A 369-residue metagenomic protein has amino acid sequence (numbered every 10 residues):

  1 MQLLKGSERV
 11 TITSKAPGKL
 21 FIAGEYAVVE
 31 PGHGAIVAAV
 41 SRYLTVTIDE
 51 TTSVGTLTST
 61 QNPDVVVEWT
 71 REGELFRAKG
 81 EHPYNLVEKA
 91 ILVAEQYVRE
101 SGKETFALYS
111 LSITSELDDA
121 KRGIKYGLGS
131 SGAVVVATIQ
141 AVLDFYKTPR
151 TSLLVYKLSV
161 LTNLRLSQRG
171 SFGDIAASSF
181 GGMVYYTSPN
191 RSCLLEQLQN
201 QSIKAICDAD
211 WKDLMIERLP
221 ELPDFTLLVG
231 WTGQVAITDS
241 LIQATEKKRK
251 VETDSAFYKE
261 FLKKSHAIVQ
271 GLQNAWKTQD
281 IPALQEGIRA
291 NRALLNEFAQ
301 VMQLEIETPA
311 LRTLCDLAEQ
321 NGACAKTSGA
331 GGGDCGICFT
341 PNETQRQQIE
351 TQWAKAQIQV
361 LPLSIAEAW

Functional and structural regions predicted by a protein language model:
Q2-A23, A27-V29, V37-T105, D118-K121 (+4 more regions): C-terminal nucleotide
F106-L108, G329-D334: Short Gly/Ser/Thr- and Asp/Glu-enriched loop/turn motifs at secondary-structure junctions
L108, S152-Y156: Alpha-helical scaffolds flanking conserved acidic
L111-K125: N-terminal pre-triad scaffold of radical SAM enzymes
Y126-P149: DPxDG-like acidic metal-binding loop motif
L128-S130, C324-A330: Short glycine/threonine-rich catalytic loop with a Thr-x-Gly-x-Asp
